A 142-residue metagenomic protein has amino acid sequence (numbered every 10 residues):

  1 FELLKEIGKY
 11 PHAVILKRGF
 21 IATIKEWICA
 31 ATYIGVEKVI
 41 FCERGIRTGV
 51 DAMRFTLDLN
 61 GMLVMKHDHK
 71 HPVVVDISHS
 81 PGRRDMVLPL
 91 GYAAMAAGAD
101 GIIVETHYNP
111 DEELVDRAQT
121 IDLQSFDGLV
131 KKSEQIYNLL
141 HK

Functional and structural regions predicted by a protein language model:
F1-N109: Catalytic alpha/beta core domains of metabolic enzymes, predominantly
Y108-K142: C-terminal helical cap(s) of enzyme catalytic domains, especially alpha/beta-barrels
